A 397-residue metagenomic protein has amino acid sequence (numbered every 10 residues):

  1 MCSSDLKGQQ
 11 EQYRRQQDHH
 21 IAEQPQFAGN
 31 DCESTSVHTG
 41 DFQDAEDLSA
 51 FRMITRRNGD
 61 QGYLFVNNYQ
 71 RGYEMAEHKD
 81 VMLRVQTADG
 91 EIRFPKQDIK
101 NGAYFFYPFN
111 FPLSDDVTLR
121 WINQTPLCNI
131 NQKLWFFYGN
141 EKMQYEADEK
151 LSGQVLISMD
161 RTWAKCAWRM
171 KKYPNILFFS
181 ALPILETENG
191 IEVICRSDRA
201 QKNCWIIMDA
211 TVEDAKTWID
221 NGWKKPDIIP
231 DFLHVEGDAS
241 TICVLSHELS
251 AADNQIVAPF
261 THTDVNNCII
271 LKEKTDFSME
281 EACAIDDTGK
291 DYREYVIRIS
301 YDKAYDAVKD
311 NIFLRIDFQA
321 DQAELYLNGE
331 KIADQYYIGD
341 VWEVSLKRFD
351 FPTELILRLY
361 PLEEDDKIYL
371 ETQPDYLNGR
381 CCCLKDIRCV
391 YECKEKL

Functional and structural regions predicted by a protein language model:
M1-D227: Carbohydrate-binding surfaces of carbohydrate-active enzymes
D80-V85, Q319-I332: Short, surface-exposed beta-strand/strand-loop-strand elements in extracellular ectodomains
N267-I297: Edge strands and adjacent loops of beta-rich recognition modules
Y295, D340-V344: Short strand-edge motifs at loop-to-beta-strand transitions and within beta-strands of extracellular beta-rich domains
Y305-L327, L357-R358: Aromatic-lined ligand-binding clefts that engage carbohydrates, nucleic acids, or primary amines
R348-P352: Surface-exposed, short loops/turns at beta-strand junctions within beta-sandwich domains
P361-Y369: Short acidic/polar inter-strand loop motif in beta-rich domains
